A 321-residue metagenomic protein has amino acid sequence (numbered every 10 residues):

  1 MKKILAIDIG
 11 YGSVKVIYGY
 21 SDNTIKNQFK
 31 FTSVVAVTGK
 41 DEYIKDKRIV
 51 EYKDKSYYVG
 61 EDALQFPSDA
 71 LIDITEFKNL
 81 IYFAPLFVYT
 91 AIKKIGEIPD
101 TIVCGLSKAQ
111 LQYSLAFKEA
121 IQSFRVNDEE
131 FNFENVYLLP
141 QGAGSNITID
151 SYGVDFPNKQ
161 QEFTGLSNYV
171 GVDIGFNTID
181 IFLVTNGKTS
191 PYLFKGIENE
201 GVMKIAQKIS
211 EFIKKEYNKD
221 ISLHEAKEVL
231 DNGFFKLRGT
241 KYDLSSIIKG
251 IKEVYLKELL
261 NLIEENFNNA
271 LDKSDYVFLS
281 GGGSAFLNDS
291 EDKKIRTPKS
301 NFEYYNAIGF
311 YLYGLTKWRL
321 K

Functional and structural regions predicted by a protein language model:
M1-Y169, K188-V202, E216, H224-K321: Nucleotide/phosphate-binding catalytic cleft detector across ATP-hydrolyzing and phosphate-transferring enzymes
V172-F176: Active-site-proximal alpha-helical scaffolds that flank and shape metal-associated catalytic sites
D180-F182: A structural feature that tracks compact, well-ordered secondary-structure segments with a strong bias toward
T185: A cytosolic small-molecule/anion-sensing beta-strand core signal
Q207-K215: Long, charge-rich alpha-helical interaction segments
